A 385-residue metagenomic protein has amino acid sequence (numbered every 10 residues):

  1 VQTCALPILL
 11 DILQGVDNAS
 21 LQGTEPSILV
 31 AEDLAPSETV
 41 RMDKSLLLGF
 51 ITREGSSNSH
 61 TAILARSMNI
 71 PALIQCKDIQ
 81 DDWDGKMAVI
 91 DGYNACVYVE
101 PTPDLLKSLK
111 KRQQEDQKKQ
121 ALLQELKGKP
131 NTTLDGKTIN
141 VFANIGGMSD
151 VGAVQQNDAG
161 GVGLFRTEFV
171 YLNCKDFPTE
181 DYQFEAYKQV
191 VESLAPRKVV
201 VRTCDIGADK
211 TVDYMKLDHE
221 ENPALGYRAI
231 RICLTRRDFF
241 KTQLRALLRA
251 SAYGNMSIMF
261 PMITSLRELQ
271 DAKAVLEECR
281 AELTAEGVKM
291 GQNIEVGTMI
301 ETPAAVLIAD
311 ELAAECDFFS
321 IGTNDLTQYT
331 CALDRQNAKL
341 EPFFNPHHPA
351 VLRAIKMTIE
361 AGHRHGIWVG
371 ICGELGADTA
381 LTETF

Functional and structural regions predicted by a protein language model:
V1, C96-Y98, V170-K175: Charged, low-complexity surface segments at secondary-structure and domain boundaries
V1, N18-S20: Short, flexible active-site-proximal loops enriched in glycine and acidic residues
Q2-L6: Short, small-residue-biased leader/transition segments that mark boundaries at the very start of proteins
P7, I63, E185-K188: Residues on a specific face of well-ordered alpha-helices
P7-Q14: Long amphipathic alpha-helix in the N-terminal Rossmann-like dinucleotide-binding domain of NAD(P)-dependent
L21-P26, A31-N157: Acidic, glycine-rich flexible loop/linker segments
A121-T384: Conserved alpha/beta-domain cores
